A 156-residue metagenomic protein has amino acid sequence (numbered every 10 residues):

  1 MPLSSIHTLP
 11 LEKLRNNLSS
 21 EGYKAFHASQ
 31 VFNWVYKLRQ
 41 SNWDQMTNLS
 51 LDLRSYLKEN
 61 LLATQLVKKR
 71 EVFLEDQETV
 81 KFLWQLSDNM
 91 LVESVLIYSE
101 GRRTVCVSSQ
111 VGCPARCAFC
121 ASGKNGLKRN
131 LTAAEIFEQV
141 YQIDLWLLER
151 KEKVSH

Functional and structural regions predicted by a protein language model:
M1-R103: Flexible, acidic/Gly-rich N-terminal and inter-domain linker regions that tether and position cofactor-handling modules
M90-S94, E100-S108, G112-H156: Conserved Radical SAM active-site core
